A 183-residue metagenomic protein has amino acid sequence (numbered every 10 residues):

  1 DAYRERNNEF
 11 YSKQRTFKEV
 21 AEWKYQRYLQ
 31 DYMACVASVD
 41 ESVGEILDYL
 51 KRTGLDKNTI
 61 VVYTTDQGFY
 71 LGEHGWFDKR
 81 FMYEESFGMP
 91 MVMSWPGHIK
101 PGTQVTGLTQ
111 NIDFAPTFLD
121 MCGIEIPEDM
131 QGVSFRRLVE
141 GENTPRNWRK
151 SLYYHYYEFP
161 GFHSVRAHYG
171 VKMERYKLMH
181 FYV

Functional and structural regions predicted by a protein language model:
D1-T109, M121-D129, H180-Y182: Active-site-proximal cap/lid insertion segments
Q67-E73, I112-A115, D120-V183: C-terminal cap/loop subdomain of S1 sulfatases and analogous C-terminal strand-loop tails that border
